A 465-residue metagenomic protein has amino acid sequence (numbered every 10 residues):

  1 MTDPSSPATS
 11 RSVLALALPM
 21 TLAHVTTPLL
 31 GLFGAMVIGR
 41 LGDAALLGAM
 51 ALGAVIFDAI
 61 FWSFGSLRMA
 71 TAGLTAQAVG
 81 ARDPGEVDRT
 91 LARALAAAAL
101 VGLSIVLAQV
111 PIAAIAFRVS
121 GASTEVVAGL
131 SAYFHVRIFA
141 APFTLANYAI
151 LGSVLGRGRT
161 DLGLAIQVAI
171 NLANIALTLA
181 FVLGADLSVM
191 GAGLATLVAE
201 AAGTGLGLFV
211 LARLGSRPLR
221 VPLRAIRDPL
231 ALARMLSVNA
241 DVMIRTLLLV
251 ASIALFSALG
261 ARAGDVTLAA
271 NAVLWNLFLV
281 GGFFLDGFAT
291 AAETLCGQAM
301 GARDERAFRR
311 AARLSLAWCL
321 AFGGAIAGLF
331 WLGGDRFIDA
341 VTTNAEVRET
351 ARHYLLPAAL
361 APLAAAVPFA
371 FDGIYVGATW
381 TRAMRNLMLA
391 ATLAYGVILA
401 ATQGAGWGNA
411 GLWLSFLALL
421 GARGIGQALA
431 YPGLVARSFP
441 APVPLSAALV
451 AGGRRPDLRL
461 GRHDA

Functional and structural regions predicted by a protein language model:
M1-M20, T75-P142, A173-A176, A180-A240 (+3 more regions): Short alpha-helical transmembrane segments in multi-pass integral membrane proteins
T21-G73, R137-T144, A233-Q298, A302 (+3 more regions): Transmembrane helix-bundle signature of multi-pass secondary active exporters and lipid flippases
T27, V37, I170, N174-L177 (+9 more regions): Hydrophobic side chains within alpha-helical segments
L32, L41-A44, A78-A81, G156-R157 (+5 more regions): Helix-loop interface residues and adjacent transmembrane-helix termini in multi-pass membrane transporters, primarily
L32-M36, I115, A149-S153, I175-A180 (+7 more regions): Alpha-helical transmembrane segments of multipass membrane proteins
L47-L107, N147-G163, A270-L332, P368-T379 (+1 more regions): Small-residue-rich hydrophobic transmembrane alpha-helices
G65-M69, V136-G156, G163-N171, A192-L208 (+4 more regions): Short runs within selected transmembrane alpha-helices of multi-pass transporters and secretion channels
Q167-A176, N276-L279, L389-I398: Small-residue-enriched core segments of transmembrane alpha-helices in multipass membrane transport and channel
